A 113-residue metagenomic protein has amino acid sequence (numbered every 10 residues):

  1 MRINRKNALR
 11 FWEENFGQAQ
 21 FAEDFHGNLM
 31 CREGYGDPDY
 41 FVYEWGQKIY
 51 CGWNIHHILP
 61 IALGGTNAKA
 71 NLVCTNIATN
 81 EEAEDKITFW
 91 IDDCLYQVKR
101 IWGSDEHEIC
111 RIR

Functional and structural regions predicted by a protein language model:
M1-Y43: Short, charged surface segments at domain edges that flank catalytic/cofactor-binding sites
N28, P60, E81: Short Cys/His-rich local motifs and their 1-3 flanking residues in nucleic-acid-associated proteins and small
G34-T75, D85-I87: Histidine-centered nuclease catalytic patch
G64-A70, E81-R113: Polybasic, low-complexity binding patches
A78: Short, cysteine/histidine-rich loop/knuckle motifs that typically chelate Zn2+
